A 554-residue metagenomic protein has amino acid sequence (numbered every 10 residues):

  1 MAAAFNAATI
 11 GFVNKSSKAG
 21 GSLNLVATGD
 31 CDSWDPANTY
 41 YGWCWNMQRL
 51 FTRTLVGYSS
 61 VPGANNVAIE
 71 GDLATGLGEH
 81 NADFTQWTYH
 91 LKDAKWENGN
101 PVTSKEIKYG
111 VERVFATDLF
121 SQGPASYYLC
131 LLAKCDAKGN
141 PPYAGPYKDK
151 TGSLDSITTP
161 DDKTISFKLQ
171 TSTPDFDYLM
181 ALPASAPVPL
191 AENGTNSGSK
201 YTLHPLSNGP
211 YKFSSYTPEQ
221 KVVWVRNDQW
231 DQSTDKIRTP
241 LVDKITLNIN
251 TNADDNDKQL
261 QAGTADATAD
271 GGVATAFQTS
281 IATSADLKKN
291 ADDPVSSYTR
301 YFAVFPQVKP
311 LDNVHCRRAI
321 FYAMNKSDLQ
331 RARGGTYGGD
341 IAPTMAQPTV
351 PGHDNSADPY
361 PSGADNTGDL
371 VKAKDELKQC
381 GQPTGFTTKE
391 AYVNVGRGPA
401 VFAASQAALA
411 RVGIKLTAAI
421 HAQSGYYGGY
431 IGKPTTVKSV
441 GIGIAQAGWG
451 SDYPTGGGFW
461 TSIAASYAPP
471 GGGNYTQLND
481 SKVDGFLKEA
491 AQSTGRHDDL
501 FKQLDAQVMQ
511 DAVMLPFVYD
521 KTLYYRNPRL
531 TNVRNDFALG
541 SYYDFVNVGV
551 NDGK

Functional and structural regions predicted by a protein language model:
M1, A7-S16, D155-T158, R318 (+6 more regions): Extracytoplasmic/peripheral linker and loop segments enriched in polar/acidic and small residues with frequent Thr/Pro
N6, V26-A82, L206: N-terminal lobe/hinge region of extracytoplasmic solute-binding protein
K18, E106-K108, R113-P189: Surface-exposed binding/hinge segments that line and control ligand-binding clefts or catalytic entry sites
L25, K374-S451, T461, T522: Ligand/substrate-recognition segments at binding pockets and active sites
D35, Q307-G352, A400-V401, V508-V513: Periplasmic-binding protein-like
S60-A64, N140-P141, K150, K163 (+2 more regions): Gly/Pro-rich hinge or "lid" segments in bacterial periplasmic/extracellular proteins
S121, S214-V225, T246-V308, A332: Extracellular/periplasmic solute-recognition and catalytic clefts
Y211, Y337-Q379, V395-A400: Structural transition elements
